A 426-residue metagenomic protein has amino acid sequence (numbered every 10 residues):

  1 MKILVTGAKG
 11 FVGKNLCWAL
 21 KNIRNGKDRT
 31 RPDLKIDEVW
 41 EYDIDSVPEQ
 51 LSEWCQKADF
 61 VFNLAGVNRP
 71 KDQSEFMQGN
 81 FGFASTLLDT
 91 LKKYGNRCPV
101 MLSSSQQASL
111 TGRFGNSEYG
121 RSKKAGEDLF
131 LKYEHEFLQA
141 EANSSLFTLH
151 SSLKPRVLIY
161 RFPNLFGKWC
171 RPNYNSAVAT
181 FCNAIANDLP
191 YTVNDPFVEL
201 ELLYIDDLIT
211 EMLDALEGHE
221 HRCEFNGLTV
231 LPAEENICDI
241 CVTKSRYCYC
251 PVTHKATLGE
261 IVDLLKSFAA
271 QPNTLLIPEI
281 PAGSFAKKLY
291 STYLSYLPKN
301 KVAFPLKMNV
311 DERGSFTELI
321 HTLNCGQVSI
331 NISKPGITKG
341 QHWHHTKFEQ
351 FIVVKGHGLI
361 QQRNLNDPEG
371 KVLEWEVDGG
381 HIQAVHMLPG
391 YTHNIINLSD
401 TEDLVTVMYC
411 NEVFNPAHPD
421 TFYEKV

Functional and structural regions predicted by a protein language model:
I3-G26: N-terminal Rossmann NAD(P)H-binding glycine-rich loop of SDR-like oxidoreductase domains
I44-T86, T90-K92, Q106-F114: NAD(P)H-binding glycine-rich loop region in Rossmannoid oxidoreductase-like domains and their noncatalytic homologs
S85-E127, E134-F147, S152-L153, L158: Conserved Rossmann-fold NAD(P)-dependent oxidoreductase catalytic core, especially the SDR/UDP-sugar
K132-N143, L153-I159, P163-L200, I205-G218: NAD(P)-dependent short-chain dehydrogenase/reductase
D207, D214-M308: Mid/C-terminal beta-alpha module of Rossmann-like enzyme folds, strongest in SDR-family dehydrogenases/epimerases
V302-Q341: A short glycine-rich, His/Asp/Glu-containing loop-to-beta-strand
N366-Y391: Short acidic-glycine-tyrosine-enriched beta hairpin
E369, I396-V426: Double-stranded beta-helix
